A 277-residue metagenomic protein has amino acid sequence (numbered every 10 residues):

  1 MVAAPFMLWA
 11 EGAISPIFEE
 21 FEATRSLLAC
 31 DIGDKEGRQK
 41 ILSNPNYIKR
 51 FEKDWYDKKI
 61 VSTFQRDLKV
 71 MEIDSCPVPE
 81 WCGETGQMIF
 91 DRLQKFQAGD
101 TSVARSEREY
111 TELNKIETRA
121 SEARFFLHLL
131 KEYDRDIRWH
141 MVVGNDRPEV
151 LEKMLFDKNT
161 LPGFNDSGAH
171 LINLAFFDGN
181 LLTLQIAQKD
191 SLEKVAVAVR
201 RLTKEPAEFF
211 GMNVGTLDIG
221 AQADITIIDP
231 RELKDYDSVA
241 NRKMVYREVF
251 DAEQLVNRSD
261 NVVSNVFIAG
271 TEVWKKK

Functional and structural regions predicted by a protein language model:
M1-F164: Polyanionic/metal-chelating signatures
A3-A10, A169-N173, P206-F209, L233-Y236 (+1 more regions): Flexible loop/turn segments at secondary-structure boundaries
E11-F18, D178-N180, N241-M244: Short secondary-structure boundary/capping segments
S106-E152, T183-L233: C-terminal helical cap
E152-T160, I227-K276: C-terminal cap of metal-dependent C-N hydrolases
F156, N173-F176, V195: Secondary-structure capping and boundary motifs in well-ordered enzyme cores
F164-S167, G270: Short loop/turn segments at strand-loop or loop-helix junctions that form parts of catalytic or ligand-binding pockets
G168-Q188: Long, structured ligand/cofactor-binding scaffold of large enzymes
